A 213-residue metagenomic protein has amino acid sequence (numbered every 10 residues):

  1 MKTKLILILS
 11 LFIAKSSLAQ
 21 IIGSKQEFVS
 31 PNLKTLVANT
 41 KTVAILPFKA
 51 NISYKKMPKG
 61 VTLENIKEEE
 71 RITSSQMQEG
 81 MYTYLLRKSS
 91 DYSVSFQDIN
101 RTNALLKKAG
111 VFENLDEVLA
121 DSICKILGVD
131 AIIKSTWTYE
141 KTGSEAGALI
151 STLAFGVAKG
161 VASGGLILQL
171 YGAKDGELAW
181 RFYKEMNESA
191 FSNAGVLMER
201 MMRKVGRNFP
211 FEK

Functional and structural regions predicted by a protein language model:
M1-S24: Bacterial Sec-dependent N-terminal signal peptides
T3, I99, W137-E140: Histidine- and/or cysteine-centered catalytic micro-motif in compact active-site loops
Q20-S53, I126, W137-A148, F155-K213: C-terminal/domain-edge helix-coil "capping" segments
L46-K134, A173-K184, K204-F209: N-terminal segment of the mature soluble domain
P58-K59, A148-I150: Surface-exposed, active-site-proximal loop segments in enzymatic domains
I66-S75, A154-G164: Glycine-rich, flexible loop segments associated with nucleotide phosphate handling
D116-E117, I150-T152: Charged helix-capping and loop-helix junction motifs
